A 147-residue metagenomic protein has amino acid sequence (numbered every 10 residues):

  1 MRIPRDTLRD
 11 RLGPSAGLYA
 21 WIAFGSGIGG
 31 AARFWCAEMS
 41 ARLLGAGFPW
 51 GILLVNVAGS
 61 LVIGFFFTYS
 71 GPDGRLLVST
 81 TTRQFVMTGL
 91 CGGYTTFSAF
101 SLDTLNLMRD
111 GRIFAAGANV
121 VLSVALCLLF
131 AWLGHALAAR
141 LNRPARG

Functional and structural regions predicted by a protein language model:
M1-G147: Membrane-interface helix-loop junctions in multi-pass transporters/channels
